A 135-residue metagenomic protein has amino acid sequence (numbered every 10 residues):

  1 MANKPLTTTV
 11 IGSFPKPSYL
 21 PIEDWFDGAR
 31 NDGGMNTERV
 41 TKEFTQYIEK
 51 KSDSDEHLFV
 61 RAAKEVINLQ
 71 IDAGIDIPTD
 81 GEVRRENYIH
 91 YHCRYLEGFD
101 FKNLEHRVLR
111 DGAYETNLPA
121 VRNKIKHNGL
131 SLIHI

Functional and structural regions predicted by a protein language model:
M1-I133: Domain-level signal for soluble alpha/beta catalytic cores
